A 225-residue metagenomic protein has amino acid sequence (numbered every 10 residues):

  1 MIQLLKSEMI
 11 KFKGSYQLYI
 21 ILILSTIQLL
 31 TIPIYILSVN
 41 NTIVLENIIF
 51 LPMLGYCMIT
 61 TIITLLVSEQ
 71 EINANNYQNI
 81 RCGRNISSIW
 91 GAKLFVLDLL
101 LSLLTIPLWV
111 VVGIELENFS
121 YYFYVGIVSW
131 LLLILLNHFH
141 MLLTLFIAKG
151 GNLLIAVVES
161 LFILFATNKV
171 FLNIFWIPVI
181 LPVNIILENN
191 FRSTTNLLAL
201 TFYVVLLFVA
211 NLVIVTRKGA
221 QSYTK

Functional and structural regions predicted by a protein language model:
M1-L22, A220-K225: Aromatic- and glycine-rich beta-strand/loop motifs that create alpha-glucan
I27, T31, A92-E117: Hydrophobic alpha-helical transmembrane segments that constitute the membrane-spanning cores of multi-pass membrane
I34-V44: Short, hydrophobic transmembrane alpha-helix segments
V39, S120, L153, V157-K225: Terminal transmembrane helical anchor/hairpin motif
I48-E71: Long, hydrophobic alpha-helical segments
C57-T61, A92, S120-V125, T195-N196: Short alpha-helical transmembrane interface motifs in multi-pass membrane proteins
L65-D98: Helix-loop-helix units of permease transmembrane domains in multi-pass membrane transporters, especially ABC
F123-G151, F202-A210: Hydrophobic alpha-helical transmembrane segments of polytopic membrane proteins
